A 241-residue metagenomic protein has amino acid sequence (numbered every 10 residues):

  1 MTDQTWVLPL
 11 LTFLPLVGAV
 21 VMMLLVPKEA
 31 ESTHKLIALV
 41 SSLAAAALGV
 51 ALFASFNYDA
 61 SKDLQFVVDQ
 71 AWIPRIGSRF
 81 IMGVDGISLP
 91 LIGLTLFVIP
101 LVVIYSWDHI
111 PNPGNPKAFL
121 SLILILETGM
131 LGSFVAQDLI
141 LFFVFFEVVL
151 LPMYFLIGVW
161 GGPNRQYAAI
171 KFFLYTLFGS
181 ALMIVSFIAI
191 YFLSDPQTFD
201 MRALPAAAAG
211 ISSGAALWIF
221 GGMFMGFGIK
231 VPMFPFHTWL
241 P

Functional and structural regions predicted by a protein language model:
M1-D3, G18-L24, P74-R79, L126-I140: Membrane-embedded alpha-helical segments in integral membrane proteins
M1-V7, L25-W107, P111-S121, P196-A209: Transmembrane helix-loop-helix hairpins at membrane boundaries of multipass inner-membrane proteins
Q4-L14, G86-T95, I140-P152, A216-G226: Structural signature of hydrophobic alpha-helical transmembrane segments
P9-L25, S41-L52, L94-D108, L126-E127 (+3 more regions): Central hydrophobic cores of alpha-helical transmembrane segments in multi-pass inner-membrane proteins across all
L11-P15, H34, A38-A47, M82 (+7 more regions): Small-residue packing motifs within transmembrane alpha-helices
E29-E31, A118, L122-I125, G129-A215: Alpha-helical multi-pass transmembrane bundles of energy-transducing inner-membrane proteins
I37, D138, F178, K230 (+1 more regions): Divalent metal-coordination and catalytic microenvironments
A168, W218-P241: Short helix-boundary/re-entrant hairpin motifs in multi-pass inner-membrane proteins
